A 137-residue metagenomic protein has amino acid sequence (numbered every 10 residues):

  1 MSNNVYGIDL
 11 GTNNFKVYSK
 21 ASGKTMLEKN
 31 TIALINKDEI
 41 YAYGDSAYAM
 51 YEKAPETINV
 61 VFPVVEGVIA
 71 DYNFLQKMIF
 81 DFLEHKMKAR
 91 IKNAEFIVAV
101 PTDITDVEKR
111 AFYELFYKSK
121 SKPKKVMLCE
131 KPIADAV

Functional and structural regions predicted by a protein language model:
M1-V137: Nucleotide/phosphate-binding catalytic cleft detector across ATP-hydrolyzing and phosphate-transferring enzymes
